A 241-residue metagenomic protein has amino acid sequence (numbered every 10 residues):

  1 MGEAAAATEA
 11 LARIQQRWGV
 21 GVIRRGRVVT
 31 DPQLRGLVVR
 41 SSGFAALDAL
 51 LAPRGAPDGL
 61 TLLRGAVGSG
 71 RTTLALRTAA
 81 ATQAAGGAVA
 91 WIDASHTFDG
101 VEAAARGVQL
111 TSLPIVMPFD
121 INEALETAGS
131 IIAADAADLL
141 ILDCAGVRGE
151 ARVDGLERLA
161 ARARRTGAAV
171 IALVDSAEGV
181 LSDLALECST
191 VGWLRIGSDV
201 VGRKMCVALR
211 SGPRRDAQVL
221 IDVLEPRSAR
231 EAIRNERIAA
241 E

Functional and structural regions predicted by a protein language model:
M1-W91, I238-E241: Detector for small/aliphatic-rich hydrophobic stretches
E3-A6, A10, V39, G43 (+5 more regions): Helical mechanochemical/support elements of P-loop NTPase systems and associated helical scaffolds
L51-G55, Q83, G129-A136, R164: Signal for well-folded cores of large energy- and translation-related assemblies
T78, A128, L159: Aromatic/hydrophobic pocket-lining residues that form π-stacking "cages" and hydrophobic walls in ligand
A81, E102, R162: Hydrophobic/aromatic ligand-binding patch that stacks against planar heteroaromatic rings of cofactors or nucleotides
G86-D154: Conserved inter-motif catalytic segment of the P-loop NTP-binding fold
A145-S182: Long, charge-dense, solvent-exposed interaction surfaces that engage phosphate-rich ligands
A168-E241: Phosphate-binding/switch region of NTP-binding enzymes
